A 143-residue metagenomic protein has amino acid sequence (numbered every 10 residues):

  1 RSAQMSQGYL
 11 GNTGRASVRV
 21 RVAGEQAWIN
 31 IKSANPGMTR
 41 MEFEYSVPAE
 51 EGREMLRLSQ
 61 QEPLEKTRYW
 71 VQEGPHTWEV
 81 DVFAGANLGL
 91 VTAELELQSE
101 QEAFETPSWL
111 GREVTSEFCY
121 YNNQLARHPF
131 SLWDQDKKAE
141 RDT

Functional and structural regions predicted by a protein language model:
R1-T143: Phosphate-end processing signature that detects enzymes handling 5′-triphosphorylated RNA and polyphosphate
